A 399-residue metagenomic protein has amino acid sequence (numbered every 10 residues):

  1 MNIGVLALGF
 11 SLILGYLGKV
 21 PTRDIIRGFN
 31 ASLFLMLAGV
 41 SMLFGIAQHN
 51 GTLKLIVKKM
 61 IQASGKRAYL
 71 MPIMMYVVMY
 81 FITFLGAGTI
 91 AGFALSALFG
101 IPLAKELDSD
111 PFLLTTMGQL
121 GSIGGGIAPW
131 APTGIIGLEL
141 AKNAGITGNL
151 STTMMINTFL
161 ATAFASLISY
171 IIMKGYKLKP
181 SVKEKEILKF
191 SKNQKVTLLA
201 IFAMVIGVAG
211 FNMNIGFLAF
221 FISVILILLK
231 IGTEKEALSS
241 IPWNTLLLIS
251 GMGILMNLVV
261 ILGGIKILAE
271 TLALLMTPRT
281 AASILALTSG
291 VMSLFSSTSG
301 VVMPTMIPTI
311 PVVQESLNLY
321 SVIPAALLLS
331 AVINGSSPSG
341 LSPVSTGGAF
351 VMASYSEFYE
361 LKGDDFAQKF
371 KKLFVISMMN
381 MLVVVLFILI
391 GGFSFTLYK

Functional and structural regions predicted by a protein language model:
M1, V78-G88, Q119-G126, G207-F211 (+2 more regions): Transmembrane alpha-helix interface/packing and boundary motifs in multi-pass membrane proteins, characterized by
M1-M36, F44, I156-G264, N380-K399: Hydrophobic transmembrane alpha-helices of multi-pass small-molecule transporters
V5-L8, Y69-M74, A91, L95 (+9 more regions): Hydrophobic alpha-helical transmembrane segments
L6-I13, L114-G121, M306-I310, A331-V332: Central hydrophobic cores of alpha-helical transmembrane segments in multi-pass integral membrane proteins
I13-R23, A68, L98-T115, I187-A200 (+4 more regions): Hydrophobic alpha-helical transmembrane segments
V20-L107, L238-L317: Membrane-embedded alpha-helical segments and adjacent helix-loop junctions characteristic of multi-pass solute
G45-N50, R67, M71, Y80 (+10 more regions): Transmembrane alpha-helical segments of multi-pass membrane transport proteins and ion-pumping complexes
P102-K185, P324-G335, G348-K399: Membrane-core helix-loop-helix motifs of multi-pass transport proteins
